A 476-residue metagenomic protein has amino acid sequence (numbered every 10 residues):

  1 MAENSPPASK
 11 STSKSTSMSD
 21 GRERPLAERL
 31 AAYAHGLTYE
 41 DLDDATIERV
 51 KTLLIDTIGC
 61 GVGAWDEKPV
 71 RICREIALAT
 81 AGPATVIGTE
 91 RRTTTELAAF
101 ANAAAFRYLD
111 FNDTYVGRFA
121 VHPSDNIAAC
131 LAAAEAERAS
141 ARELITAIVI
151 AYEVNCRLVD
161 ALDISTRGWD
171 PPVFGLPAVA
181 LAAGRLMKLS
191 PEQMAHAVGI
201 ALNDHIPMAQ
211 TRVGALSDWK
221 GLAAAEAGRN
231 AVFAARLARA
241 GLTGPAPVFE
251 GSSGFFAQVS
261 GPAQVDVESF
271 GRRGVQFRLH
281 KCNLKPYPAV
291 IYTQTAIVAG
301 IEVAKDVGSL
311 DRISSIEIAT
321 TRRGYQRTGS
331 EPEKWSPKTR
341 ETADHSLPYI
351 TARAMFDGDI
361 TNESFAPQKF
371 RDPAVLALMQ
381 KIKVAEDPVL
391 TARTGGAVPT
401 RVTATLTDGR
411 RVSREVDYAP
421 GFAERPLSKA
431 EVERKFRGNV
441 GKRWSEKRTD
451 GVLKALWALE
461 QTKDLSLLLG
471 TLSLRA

Functional and structural regions predicted by a protein language model:
M1-A120, L216-R229, R236-A476: Terminal-appendage/accessory-domain detector
F106-L158: Hydrophobic alpha-helical hairpins/lids featuring a short glycine-rich hinge
S124-A132, E153, F174, A178-A182 (+2 more regions): Short amphipathic alpha-helical face segments that pack within enzyme cores and frequently flank/anchor catalytic
E135-F233, A240, P245-S252: Glycine-rich, mobile lid/loop segments that gate access to catalytic sites or pores
